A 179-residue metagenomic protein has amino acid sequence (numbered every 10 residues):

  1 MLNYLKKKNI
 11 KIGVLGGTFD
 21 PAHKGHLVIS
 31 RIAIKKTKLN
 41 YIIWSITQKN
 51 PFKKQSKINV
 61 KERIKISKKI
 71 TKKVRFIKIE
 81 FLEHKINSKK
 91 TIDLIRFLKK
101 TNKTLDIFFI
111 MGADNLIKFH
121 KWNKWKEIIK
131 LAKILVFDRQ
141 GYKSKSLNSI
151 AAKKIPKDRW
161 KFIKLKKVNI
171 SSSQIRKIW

Functional and structural regions predicted by a protein language model:
M1-W179: Nucleotidyltransferase catalytic core that binds NTPs
